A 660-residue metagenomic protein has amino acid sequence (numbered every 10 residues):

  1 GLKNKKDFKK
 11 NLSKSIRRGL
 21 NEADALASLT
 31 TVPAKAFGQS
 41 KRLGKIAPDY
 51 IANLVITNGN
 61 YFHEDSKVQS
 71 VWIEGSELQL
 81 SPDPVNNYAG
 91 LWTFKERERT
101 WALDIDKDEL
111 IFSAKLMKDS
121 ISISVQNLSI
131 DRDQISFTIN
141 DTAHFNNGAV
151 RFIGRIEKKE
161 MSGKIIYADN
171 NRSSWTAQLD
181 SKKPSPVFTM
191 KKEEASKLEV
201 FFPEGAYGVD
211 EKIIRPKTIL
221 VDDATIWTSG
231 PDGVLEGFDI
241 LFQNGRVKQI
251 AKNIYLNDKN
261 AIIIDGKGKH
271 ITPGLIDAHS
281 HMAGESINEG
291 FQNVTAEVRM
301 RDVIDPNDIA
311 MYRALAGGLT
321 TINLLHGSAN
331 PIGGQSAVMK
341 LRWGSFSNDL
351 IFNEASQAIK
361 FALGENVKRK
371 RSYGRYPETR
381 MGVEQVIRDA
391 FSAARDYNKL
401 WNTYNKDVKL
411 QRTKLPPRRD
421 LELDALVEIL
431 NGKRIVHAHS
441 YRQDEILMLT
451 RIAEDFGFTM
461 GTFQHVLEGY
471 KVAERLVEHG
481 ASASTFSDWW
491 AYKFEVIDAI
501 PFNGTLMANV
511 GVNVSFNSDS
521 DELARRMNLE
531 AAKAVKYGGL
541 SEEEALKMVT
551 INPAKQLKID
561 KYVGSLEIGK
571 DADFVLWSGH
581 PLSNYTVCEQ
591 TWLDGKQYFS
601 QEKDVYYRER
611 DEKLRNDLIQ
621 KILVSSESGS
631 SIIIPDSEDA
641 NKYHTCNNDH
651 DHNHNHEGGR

Functional and structural regions predicted by a protein language model:
G1-T57, V209-D210, I287-E289, N293-V298 (+3 more regions): His/Asp/Glu-enriched, well-ordered alpha-helical/loop segment that forms or immediately abuts the divalent-metal
K41, Y61, K67, I73 (+6 more regions): Polyanionic/metal-chelating signatures
I51-V85, A224, D571-D611: C-terminal cap of metal-dependent C-N hydrolases
F62, N127, K158-G205: Edge beta-strand at a domain terminus
P84-A102, I111-S120, Q126, M161-I166 (+3 more regions): Tryptophan-anchored aromatic micro-motifs
F94-I156: Central antiparallel beta-sheet cores of small beta-barrel/beta-sandwich binding domains
K217-V221, L256-R301: Replace "His-x-His-based motif
P231-T272: Histidine-rich, glycine-flanked metal-binding segment
